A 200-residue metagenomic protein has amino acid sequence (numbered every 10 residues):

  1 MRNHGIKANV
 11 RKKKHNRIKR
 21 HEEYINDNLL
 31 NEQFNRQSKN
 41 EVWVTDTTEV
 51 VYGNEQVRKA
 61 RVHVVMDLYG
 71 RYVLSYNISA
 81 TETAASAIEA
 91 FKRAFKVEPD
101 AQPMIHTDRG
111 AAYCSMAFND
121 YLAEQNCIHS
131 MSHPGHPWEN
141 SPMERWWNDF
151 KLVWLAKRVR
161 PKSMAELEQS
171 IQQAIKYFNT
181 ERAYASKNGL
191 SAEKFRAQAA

Functional and structural regions predicted by a protein language model:
M1, L30, D46, R71 (+9 more regions): Mobile genetic element proteins and their domesticated derivatives, centered on retroelements and DNA transposons
M1-K39, H136, S191-A200: Basic, flexible linker segments flanking DNA-binding modules in nucleic acid-interacting mobile-element proteins
K19-H21, T107-R109, S115-N119, H129-L152 (+2 more regions): RNase H-like two-metal-ion nuclease catalytic core shared by retroviral integrases and related mobile-element nucleases
E32, R36-L74, A80-T81: An active-site-proximal beta-strand-loop segment
T48, M66-Y69, N77, D108-G110 (+2 more regions): Anionic group-transfer/hydrolysis microenvironments
R58, Y76-P99: Active-site beta-loop-alpha junctions of metal-dependent nucleic acid enzymes, especially the RNase H-like/DDE
G70-Y76, S130-S132, L155-K157: Short small-residue beta-strand/loop micro-motif enriched in glycine and branched aliphatics
A123-C127, D149-A200: C-terminal domain-tail junction helix/linker
